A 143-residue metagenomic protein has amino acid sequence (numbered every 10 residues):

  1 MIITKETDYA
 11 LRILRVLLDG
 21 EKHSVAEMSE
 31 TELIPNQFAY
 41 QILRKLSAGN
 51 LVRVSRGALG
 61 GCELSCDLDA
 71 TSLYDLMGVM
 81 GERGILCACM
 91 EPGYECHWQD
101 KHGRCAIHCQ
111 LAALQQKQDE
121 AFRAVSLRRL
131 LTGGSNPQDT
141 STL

Functional and structural regions predicted by a protein language model:
I3-I34: N-terminal helix-turn-helix DNA-binding core of bacterial DNA-binding proteins
V25, T31, R56, S65 (+1 more regions): Solvent-exposed interaction patches of small proteins and small membrane subunits
M28-E30, L46, L76: Append "Primarily bacterial transcriptional regulators
Q37: Key DNA-contact positions within bacterial/archaeal DNA-binding proteins
I42-G49: Basic amphipathic alpha-helical segments that dock to polyanions
G49-S65: Beta-hairpin "wing" of winged helix-turn-helix
S65-L143: Non-DNA-binding regulatory cores of transcription-related proteins, predominantly C-terminal effector-binding
